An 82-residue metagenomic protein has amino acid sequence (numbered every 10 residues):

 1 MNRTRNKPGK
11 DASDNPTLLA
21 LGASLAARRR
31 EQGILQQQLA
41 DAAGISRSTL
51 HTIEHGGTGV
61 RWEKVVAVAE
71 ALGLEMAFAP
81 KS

Functional and structural regions predicted by a protein language model:
M1-A20: N-terminal flexible/basic segments that precede or flank functional cores
N2, E70, S82: Short, solvent-exposed charged binding patches
L18, A43, A77-A79: Short amphipathic alpha-helix starts
L18-L21, L25, L39, L50 (+1 more regions): Generic leucine side-chain signal with a strong bias for well-ordered alpha-helical environments
A23-A42, A67: Short basic helix-loop element that most often maps to the first helix and adjoining turn of HTH DNA-binding modules
G44-T58: Recognition helix of helix-turn-helix/homeodomain-like DNA-binding domains that insert into the DNA major groove
E63-A79: DNA major-groove recognition helix of helix-turn-helix/homeodomain DNA-binding modules
